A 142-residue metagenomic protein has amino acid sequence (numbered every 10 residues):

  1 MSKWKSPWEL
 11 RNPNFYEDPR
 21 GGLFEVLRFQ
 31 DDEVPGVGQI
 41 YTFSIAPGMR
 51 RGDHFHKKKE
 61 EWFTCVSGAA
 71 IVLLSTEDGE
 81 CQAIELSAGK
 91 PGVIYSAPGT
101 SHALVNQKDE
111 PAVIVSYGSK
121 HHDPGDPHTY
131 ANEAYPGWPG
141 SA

Functional and structural regions predicted by a protein language model:
M1-V93, D109-A142: Non-catalytic, conserved peripheral segments adjacent to functional cores
V93-S101: Conserved SET/PR-domain catalytic core that frames the SAM/AdoMet-binding pocket
L104-Q107: Asparagine-centered strand-capping/turn motif at beta-strand->loop junctions
